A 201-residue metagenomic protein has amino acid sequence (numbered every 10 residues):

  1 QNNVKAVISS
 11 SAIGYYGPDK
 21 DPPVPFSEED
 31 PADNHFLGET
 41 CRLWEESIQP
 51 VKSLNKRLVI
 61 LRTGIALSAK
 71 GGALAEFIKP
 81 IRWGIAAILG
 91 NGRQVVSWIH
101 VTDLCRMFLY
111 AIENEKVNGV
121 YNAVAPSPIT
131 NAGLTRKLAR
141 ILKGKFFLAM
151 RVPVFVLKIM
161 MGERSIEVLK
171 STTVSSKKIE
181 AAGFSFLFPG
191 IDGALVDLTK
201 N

Functional and structural regions predicted by a protein language model:
Q1-H35: Conserved Rossmann-fold NAD(P)-dependent oxidoreductase catalytic core, especially the SDR/UDP-sugar
I8-S11, R62-G64, V124: Active-site beta-alpha turn of Rossmann-fold NAD(P)-dependent dehydrogenases/reductases
P31-L37, G64-G71, N91-V101, I112: Glycine-rich "substrate-gating" loop/helix at the edge of Rossmann-like oxidoreductase active sites
R42, Q49-I60, G64-V95, L138: NAD(P)-dependent short-chain dehydrogenase/reductase
I78-A86, Q94-I129: Alpha-helical substrate-binding/gating segment
V101-L104, F108, A123, L134 (+2 more regions): Non-catalytic, hydrophobic alpha-helical segments
N114-E163, V196-T199: Mid/C-terminal beta-alpha module of Rossmann-like enzyme folds, strongest in SDR-family dehydrogenases/epimerases
I166-N201: C-terminal amphipathic/interface module of NAD(P)-dependent oxidoreductases and related NAD-binding regulators
